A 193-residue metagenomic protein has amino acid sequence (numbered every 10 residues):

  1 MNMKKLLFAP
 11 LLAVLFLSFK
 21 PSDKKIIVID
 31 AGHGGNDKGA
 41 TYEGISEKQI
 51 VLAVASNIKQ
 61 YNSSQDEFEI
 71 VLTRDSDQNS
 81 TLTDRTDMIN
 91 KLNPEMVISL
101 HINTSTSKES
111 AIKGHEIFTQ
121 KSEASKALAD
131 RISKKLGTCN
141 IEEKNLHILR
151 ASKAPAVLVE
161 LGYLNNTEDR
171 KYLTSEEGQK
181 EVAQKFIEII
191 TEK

Functional and structural regions predicted by a protein language model:
M3-L7, A13-K25: Bacterial Sec-dependent signal peptides at the C-terminal "C-region" and cleavage site
L7-F8, T104: Intrinsically disordered, low-complexity segments enriched in glycine/proline and serine/threonine
L11-L12, A40, L92, F186: Enrichment for repetitive, rod-forming helical segments
S22-K25, I50-K193: Active-site-proximal helix/loop segments of hydrolytic enzymes
K25-E43, I98: Catalytic-core environment of secreted peptidases
G39-A53: Glycine- and acidic-residue-enriched helix-capping/strand-helix junction motifs
